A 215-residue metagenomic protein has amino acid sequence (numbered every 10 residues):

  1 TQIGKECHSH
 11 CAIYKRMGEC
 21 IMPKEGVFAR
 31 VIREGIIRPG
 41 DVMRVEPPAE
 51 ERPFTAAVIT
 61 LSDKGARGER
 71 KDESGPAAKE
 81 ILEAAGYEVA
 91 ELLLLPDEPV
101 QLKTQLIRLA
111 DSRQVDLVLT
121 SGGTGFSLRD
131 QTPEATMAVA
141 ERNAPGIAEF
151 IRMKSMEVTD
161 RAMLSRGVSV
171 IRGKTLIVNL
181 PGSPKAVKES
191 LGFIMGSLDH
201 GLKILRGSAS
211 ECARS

Functional and structural regions predicted by a protein language model:
T1-E51: Metal-cofactor-dependent catalytic cores
E19-P23, I37, A49-R52, D111 (+3 more regions): Solvent-exposed alpha-helices and their adjacent loops that cap or buttress functional pockets in soluble metabolic
G40, E46-A56, I81-A84, R206-S215: SAM-dependent methyltransferases
E51-D97, Q101: Glycine-rich phosphate/diphosphate-binding loop of Rossmann-like nucleotide-binding domains
I59-T60, T120-S121, N179-P181: Short beta-strand segments
E69-E73, T104, Q131, E189-F193: Generic recognition of short, well-ordered alpha-helical segments
E80-T120, G125-A140: N-terminal small/polar loop signature for handling phosphorylated ligands or for N-terminal nucleophile
T132-S215: Proline/glycine-rich low-complexity loops and linkers
